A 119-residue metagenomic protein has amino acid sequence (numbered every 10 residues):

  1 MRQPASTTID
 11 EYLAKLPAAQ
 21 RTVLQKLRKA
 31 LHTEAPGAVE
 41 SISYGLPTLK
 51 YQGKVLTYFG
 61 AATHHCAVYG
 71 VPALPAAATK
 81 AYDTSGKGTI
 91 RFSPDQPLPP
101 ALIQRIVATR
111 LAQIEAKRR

Functional and structural regions predicted by a protein language model:
M1-R119: Charge-dense, helix-prone N-terminal extensions
